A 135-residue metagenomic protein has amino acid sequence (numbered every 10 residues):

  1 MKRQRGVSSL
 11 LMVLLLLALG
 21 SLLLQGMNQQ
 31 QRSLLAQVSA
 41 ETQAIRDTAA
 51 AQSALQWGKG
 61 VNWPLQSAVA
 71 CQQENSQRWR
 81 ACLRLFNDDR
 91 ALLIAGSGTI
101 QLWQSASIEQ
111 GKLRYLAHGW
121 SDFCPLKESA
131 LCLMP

Functional and structural regions predicted by a protein language model:
M1-M27: N-terminal single-pass transmembrane signal-anchor helix
S8-S9, Q25-Q29, L35-A49, Q56-P135: Conserved functional hotspots that engage anionic ligands or polymers and/or phospholipid headgroups
